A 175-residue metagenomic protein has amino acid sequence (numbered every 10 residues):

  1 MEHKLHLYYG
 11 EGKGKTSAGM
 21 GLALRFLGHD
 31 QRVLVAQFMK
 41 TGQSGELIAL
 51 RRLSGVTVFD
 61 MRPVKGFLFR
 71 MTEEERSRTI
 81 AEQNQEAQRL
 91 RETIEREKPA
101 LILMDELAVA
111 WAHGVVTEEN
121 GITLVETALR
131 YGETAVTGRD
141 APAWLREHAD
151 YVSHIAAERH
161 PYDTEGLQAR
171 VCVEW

Functional and structural regions predicted by a protein language model:
K4-T93: Conserved P-loop
G10-E11, F38, E106-L107, G138-R139: Fold-independent oxyanion-binding glycine-rich loops and adjacent beta-strand/coil segments at enzyme active sites
G66, R76, E92-E95, L107-W175: Replace "adjacent to P-loop NTPase cores in ATP/GTP-dependent enzymes" with "adjacent to NTP-binding cores
